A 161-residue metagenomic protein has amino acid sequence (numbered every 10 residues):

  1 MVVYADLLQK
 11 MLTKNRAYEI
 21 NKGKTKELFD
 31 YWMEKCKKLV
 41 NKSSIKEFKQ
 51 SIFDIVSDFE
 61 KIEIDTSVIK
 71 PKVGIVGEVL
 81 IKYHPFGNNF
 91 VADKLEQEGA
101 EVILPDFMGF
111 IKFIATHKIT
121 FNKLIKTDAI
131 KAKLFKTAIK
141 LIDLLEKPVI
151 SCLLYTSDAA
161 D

Functional and structural regions predicted by a protein language model:
M1-S157, D161: An N-terminal assembly and electron-transfer interface module characteristic of large anaerobic redox and radical
